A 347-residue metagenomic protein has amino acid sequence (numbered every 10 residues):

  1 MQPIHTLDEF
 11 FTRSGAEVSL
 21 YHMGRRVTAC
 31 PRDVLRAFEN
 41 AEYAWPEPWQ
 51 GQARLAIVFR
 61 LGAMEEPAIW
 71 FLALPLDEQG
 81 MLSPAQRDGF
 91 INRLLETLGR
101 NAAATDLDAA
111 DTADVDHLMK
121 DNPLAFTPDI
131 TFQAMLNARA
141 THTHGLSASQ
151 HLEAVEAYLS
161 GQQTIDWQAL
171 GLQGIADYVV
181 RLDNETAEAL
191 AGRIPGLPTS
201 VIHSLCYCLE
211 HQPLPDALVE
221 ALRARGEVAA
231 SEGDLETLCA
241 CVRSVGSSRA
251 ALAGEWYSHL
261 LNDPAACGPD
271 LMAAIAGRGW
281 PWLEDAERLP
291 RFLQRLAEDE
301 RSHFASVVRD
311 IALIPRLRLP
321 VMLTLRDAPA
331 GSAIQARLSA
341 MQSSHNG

Functional and structural regions predicted by a protein language model:
M1-D216: Phosphoinositide system proteins, centered on phosphoinositide phosphatases and their trafficking scaffolds
R13, R25-R26, R32, R36 (+19 more regions): Arginine residue identity/basic-tract feature
V18-H22, L205, D216-E220, W256 (+2 more regions): Generic local-structure boundary detector
L94, L98-N101, V115-R139, T143-L152 (+10 more regions): Aromatic-residue detector
I175-A176, V180-P290: A contiguous, surface-oriented mixed alpha/beta subdomain in the mid-to-C-terminal portion of proteins that forms
C241-G347: Alpha-helical oligomerization segments
